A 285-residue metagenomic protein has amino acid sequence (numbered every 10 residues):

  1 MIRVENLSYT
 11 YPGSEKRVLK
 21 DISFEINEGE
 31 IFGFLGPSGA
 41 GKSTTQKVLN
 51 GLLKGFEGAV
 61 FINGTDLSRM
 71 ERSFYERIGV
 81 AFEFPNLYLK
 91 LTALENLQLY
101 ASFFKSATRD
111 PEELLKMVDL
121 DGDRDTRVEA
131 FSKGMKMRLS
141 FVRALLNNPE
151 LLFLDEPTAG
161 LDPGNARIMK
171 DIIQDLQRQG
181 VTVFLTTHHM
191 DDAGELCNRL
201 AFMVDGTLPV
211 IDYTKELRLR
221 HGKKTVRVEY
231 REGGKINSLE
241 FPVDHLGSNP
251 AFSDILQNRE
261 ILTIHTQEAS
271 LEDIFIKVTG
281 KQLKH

Functional and structural regions predicted by a protein language model:
M1-V4, S8-D21, E28, E71: A short, flexible loop at the N-terminus of ABC-type nucleotide-binding domains that lies
N50: Helix-to-loop junction immediately C-terminal to a conserved catalytic motif
G58-R69, S73-F74: Conserved ABC transporter NBD signature motif
Q98, S102, T108-R124: Conserved ABC ATPase "signature" region
L152-E156: Catalytic Walker B motif of ABC-type/P-loop ATPase nucleotide-binding domains
